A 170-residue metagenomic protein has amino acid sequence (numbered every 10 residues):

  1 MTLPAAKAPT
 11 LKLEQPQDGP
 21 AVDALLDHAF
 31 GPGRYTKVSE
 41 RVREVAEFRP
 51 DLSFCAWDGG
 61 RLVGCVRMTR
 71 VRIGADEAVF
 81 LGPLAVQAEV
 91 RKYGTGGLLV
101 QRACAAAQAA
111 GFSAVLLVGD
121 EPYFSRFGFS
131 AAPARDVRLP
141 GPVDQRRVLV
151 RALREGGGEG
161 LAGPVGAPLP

Functional and structural regions predicted by a protein language model:
M1-T10, P170: Short, low-complexity, intrinsically disordered N-terminal peptides in bacterial proteins
P9-V22: A short beta-loop-alpha structural element at the N-terminal edge of CoA-dependent acyl/N-acetyltransferase catalytic
D23-R49: Conserved GNAT-fold acetyl-CoA-binding loop/helix
C55, R61-V71, E77-A85: Conserved beta-strand in the GNAT
R61, Q87-L98, A110, R126-F127: Conserved glycine-rich acetyl-CoA-binding loop
L81, V86, K92-A105, L117: Conserved acetyl-CoA-binding loop-helix of GNAT-fold acetyltransferases
A109-S113, V118-D144: Conserved active-site alpha-helix within GNAT-family acetyltransferase domains
R138-P170: C-terminal "cap" of GNAT-fold acetyltransferases
